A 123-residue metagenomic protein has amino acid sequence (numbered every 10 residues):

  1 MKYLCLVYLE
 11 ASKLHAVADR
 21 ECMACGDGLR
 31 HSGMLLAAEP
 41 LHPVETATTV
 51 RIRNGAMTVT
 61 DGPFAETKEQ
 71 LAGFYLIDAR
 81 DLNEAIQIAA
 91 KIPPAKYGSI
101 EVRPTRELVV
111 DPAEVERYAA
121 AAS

Functional and structural regions predicted by a protein language model:
M1-S123: Conserved, structured core segments of small domains
